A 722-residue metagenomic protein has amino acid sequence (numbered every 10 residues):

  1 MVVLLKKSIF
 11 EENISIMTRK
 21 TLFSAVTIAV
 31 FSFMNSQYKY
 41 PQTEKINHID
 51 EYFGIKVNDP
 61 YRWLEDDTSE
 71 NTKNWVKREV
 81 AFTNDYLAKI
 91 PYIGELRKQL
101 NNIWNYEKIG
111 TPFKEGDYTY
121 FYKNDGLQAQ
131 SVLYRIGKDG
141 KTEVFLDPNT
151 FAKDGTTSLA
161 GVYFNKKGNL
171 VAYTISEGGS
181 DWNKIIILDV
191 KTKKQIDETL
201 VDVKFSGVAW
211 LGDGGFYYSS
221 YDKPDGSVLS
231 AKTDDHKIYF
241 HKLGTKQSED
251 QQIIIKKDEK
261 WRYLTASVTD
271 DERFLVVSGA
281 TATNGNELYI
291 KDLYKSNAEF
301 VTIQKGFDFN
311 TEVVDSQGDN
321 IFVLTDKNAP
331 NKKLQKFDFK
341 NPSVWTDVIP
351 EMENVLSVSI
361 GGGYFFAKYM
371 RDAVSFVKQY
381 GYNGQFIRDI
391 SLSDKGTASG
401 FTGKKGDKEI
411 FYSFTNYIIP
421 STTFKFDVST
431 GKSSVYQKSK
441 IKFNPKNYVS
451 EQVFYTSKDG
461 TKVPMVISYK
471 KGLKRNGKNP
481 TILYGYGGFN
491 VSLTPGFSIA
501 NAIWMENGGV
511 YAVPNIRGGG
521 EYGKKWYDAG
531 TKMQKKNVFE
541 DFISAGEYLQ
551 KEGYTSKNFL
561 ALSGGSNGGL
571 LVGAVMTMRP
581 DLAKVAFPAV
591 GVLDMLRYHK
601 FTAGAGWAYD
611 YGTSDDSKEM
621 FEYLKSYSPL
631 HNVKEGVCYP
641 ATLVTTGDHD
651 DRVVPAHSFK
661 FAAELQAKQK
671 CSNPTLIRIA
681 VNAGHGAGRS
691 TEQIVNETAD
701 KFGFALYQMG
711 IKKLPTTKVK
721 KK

Functional and structural regions predicted by a protein language model:
M1-Y38, K722: Bacterial Sec-dependent N-terminal signal peptides
S24-A25, M34-K395, S399-E409, T415-S421 (+5 more regions): Beta-propeller folds
N124, T415, Y484-G488, S566 (+1 more regions): Glycine-rich His-Gly loop
N149-N165, I175-S180, K194-D197, F426-K432 (+6 more regions): Cap/lid segment of the alpha/beta-hydrolase catalytic domain
L159, L200-G207, D225-S230, E259 (+10 more regions): Alpha-helix capping and helix-loop boundary segments enriched in small/acidic/polar residues
A209, Y217, F240, V276 (+20 more regions): Structured core elements
Y263, E272, G285, T311 (+20 more regions): Active-site lining segments that contact anionic ligands and/or coordinate catalytic metals
V513-K722: Active-site-proximal cap/loop segments of hydrolase catalytic domains
